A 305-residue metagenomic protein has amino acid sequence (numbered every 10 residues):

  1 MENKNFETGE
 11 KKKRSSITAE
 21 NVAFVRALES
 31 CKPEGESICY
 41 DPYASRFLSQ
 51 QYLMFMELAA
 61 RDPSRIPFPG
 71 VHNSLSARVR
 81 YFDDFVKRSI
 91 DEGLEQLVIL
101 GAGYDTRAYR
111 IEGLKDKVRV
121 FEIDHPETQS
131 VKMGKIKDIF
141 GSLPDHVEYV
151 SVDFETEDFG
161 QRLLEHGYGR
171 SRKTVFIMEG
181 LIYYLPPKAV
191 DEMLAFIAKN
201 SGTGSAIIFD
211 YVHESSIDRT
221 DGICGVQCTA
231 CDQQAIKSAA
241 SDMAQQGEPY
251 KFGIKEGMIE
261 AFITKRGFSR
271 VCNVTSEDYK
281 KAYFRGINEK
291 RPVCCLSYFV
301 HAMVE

Functional and structural regions predicted by a protein language model:
M1-V98, Y104-V150, D158: Rossmann-like AdoMet
E2-N5, A44, S216-E305: Rossmann-like AdoMet/SAM-dependent catalytic core
S89-G93, H166-R172, S201: Glycine-rich phosphate-binding loop signature in dinucleotide/nucleotide-binding domains
I111-L114, D158-Q161, S171-K173, A189-M193 (+3 more regions): ATP-dependent adenylate-handling active sites, centered on carboxylate activation for C-N bond formation
V147-Y149, D158-Q161, Y184-G202: A short, conserved alpha-helix within the catalytic core of class I
E155-D158, H166: Short loop/turn elements that flank and shape the SAM/SAH-binding pocket of Class I
L163-A189: A short SAM/SAH-binding and catalytic strip from SAM-dependent methyltransferases
V175, L194, K199-S216: Conserved beta-strand signature within the Rossmann-like core of class I S-adenosyl-L-methionine
